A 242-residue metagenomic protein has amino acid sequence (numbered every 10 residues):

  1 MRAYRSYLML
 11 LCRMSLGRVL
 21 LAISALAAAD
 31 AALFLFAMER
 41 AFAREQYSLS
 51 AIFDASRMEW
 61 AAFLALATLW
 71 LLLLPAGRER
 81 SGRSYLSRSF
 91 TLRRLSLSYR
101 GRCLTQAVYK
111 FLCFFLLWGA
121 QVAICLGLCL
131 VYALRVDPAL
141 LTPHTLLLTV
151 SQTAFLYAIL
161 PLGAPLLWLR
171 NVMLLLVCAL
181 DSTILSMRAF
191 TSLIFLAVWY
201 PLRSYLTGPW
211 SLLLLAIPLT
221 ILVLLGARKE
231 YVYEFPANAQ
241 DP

Functional and structural regions predicted by a protein language model:
M1-S89, R100-P242: Hydrophobic alpha-helical transmembrane segments of membrane proteins
R93-Y99: Short helix-to-coil transition segments within interhelical loops that connect adjacent transmembrane helices
